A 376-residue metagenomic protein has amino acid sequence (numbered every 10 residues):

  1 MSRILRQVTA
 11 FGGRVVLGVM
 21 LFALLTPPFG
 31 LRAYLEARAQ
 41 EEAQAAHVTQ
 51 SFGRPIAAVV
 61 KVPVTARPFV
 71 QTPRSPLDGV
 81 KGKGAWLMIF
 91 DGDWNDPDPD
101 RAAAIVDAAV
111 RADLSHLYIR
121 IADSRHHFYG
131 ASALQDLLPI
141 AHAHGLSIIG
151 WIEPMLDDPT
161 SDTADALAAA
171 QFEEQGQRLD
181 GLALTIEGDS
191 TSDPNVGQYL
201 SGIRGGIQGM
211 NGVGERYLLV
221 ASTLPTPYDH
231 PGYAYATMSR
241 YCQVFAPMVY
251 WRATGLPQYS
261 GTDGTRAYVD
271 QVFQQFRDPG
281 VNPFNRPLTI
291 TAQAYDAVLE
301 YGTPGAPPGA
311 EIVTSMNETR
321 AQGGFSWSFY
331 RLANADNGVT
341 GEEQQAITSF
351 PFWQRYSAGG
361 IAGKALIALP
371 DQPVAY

Functional and structural regions predicted by a protein language model:
F52-A109, I152-P154, Y295: Boundary/entry segment of secreted carbohydrate-active catalytic domains
K83-L87, L117-I119, I148-I152, L182-L184 (+4 more regions): Hydrophobic faces of well-ordered beta-strands that scaffold small-molecule active sites in alpha/beta enzyme cores
D91-R111, P159-Q175, P227-M238, P304-E318: Short, acidic/polar
S115-D123, L167-V196: Active-site groove signature of glycoside hydrolases
I119, L179-G181, I186-S190, P231-R266 (+1 more regions): Aromatic- and acid-rich polysaccharide-binding/catalytic face of secreted or lumenal carbohydrate-active enzymes
I119-E153, S192-L219: Aromatic-lined substrate-binding rim segments of carbohydrate-active enzymes
S147-P159, L200-G232, P283-A297: Aromatic-lined carbohydrate-recognition surfaces of secreted/lumenal glycan-active proteins
Y250, R286-P370: Substrate-binding cleft of secreted/luminal carbohydrate-active enzymes
